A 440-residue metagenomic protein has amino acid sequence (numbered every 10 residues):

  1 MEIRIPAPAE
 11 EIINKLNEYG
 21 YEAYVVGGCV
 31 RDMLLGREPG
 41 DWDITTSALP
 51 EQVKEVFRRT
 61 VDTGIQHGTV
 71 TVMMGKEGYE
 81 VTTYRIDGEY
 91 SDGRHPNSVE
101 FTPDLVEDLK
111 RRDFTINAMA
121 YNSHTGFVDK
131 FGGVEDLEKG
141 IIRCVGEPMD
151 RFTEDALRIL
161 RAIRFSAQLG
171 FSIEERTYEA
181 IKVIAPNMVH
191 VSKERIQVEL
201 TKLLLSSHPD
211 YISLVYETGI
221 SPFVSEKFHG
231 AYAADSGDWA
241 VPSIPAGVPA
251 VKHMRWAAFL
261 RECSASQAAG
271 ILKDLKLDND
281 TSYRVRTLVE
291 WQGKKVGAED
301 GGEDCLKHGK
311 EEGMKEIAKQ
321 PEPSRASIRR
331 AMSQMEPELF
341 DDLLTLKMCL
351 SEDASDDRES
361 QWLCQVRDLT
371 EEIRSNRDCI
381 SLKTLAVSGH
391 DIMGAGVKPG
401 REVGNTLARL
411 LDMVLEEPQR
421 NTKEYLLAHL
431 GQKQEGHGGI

Functional and structural regions predicted by a protein language model:
M1-I440: Catalytic cores of the polymerase beta-like nucleotidyltransferase superfamily and closely associated nucleotide
